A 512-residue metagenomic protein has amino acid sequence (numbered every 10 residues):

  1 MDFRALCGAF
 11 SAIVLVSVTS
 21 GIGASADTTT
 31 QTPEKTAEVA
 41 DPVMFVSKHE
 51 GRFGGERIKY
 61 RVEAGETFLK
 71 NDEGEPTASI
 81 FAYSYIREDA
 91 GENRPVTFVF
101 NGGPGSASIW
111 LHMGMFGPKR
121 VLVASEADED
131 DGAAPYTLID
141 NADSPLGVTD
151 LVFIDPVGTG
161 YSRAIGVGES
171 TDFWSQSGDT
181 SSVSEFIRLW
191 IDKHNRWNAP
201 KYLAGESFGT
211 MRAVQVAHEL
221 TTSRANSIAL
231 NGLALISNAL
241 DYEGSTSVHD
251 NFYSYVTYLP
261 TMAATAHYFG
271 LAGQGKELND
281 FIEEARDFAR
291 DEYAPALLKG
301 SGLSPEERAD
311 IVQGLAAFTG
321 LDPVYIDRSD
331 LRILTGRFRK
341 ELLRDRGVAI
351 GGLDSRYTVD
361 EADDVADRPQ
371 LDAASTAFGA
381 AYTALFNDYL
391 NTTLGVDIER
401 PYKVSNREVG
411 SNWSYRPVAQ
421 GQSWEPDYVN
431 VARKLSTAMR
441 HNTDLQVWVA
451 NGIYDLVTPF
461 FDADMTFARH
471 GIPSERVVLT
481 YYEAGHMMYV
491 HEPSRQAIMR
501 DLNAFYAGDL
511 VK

Functional and structural regions predicted by a protein language model:
T28-P33, G74-D172, A468: N-terminal cap/lid subdomain of alpha/beta-hydrolase-fold enzymes
R120-L122, A217, T221-T319: A catalytic-pocket lid/entrance helix-loop region that shapes and gates access to the active site across common
P145-T149, P156, F173-D192: Alpha/beta-hydrolase active-site loop
N195-F208: Alpha/beta-hydrolase fold nucleophile elbow
G205-H218: Glycine-rich nucleophile elbow surrounding the catalytic serine of serine-hydrolase chemistry
S301-V457, R469: Alpha/beta-hydrolase fold catalytic core
G471-M487: Catalytic histidine neighborhood in serine/cysteine hydrolases with alpha/beta-hydrolase-type architecture
G485-R495: Catalytic histidine-centered segment of alpha/beta-hydrolase-like enzymes
